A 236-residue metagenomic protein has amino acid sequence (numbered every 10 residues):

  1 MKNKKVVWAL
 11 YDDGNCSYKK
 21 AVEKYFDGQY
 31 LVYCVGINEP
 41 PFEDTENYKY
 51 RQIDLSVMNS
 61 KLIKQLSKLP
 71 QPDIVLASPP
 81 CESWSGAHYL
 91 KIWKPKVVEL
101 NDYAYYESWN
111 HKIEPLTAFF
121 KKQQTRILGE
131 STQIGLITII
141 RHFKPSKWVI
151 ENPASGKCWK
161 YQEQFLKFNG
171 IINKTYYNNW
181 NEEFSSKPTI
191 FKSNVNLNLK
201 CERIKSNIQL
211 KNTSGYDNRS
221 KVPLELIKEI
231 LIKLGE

Functional and structural regions predicted by a protein language model:
M1-E236: Conserved active-site and SAM-binding loop architecture of S-adenosyl-L-methionine-dependent nucleic-acid
